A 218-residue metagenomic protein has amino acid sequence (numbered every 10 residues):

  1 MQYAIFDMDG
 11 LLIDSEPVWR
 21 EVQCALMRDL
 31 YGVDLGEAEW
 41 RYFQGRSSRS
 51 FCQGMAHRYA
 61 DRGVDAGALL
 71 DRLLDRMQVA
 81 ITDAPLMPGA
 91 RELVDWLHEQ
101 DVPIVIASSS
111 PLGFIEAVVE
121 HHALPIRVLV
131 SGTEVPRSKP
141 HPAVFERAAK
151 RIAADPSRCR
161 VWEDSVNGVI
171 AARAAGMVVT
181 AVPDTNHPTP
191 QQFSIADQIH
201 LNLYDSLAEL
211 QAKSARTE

Functional and structural regions predicted by a protein language model:
M1-E92, W96-Q100: N-terminal helical cap/lid subdomain that shapes the substrate entry/recognition surface in HAD-like hydrolases
M1-Q2, D95-H98, P111-E218: Asp-based, Mg2+/Mn2+-dependent phosphohydrolase catalytic module
L11, S108-S110: Conserved phosphate-coupling serine/threonine residues in phosphotransfer and NTP-handling enzymes
P17, S108, A117: Conserved catalytic-core motifs of eukaryotic protein kinase domains, centered on the activation segment
I81-P85, A107, G176-V179: Short, flexible loop segments at the rims of nucleotide/cofactor-binding pockets, characterized by
